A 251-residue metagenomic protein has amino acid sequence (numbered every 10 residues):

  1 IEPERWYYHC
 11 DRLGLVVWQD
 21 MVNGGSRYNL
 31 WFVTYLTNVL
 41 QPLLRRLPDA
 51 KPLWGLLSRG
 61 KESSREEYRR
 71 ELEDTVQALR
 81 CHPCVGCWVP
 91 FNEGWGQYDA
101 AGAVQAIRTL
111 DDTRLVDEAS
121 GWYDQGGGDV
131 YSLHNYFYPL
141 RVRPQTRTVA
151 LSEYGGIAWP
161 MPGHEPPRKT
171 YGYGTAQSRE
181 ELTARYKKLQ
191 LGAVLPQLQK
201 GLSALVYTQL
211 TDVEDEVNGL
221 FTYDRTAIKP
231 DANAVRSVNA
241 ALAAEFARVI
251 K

Functional and structural regions predicted by a protein language model:
I1-T226, N233-A234, V238-N239, A247-R248: Substrate-binding/catalytic cleft of secreted carbohydrate-active enzymes, primarily glycoside hydrolases
